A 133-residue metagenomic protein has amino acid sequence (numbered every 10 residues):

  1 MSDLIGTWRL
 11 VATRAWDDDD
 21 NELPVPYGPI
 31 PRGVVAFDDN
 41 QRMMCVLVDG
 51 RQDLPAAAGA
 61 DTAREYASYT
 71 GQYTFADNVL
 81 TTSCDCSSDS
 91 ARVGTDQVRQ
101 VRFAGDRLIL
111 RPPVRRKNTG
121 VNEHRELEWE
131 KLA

Functional and structural regions predicted by a protein language model:
M1-A133: Lipid interaction determinants
